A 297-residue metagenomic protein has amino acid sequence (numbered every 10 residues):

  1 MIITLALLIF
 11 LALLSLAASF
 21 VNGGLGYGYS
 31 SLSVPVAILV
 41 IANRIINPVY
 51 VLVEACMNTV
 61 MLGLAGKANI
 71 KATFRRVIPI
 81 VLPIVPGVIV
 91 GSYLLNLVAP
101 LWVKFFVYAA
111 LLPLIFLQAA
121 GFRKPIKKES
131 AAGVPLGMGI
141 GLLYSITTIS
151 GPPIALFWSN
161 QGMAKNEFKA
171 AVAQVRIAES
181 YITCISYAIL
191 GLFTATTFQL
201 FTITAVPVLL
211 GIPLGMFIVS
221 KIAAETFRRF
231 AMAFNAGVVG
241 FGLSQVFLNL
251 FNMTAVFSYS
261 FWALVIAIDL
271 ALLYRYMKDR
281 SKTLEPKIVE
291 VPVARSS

Functional and structural regions predicted by a protein language model:
M1-L5, I41-I45, L97-F105, T196-T202 (+1 more regions): Interfacial loop-to-helix junctions that mark the boundaries of transmembrane helices in multi-pass membrane
L7-R76, G137-G139, Y144, G151-I212 (+2 more regions): Small-residue-rich hydrophobic segments that form or flank transmembrane alpha-helices in multi-pass membrane proteins
L8, V51, Y108-L111, I115 (+5 more regions): Residues within membrane-spanning alpha-helices of integral membrane proteins, especially the hydrophobic core/packing
R44-A119: Membrane helix-loop-helix hairpins that form the core translocation module of multi-pass transporters
N58-A68, S92, F106-A131, V239-N252 (+1 more regions): Transmembrane helix exit motif
A65-P79, L95-F105, I126-E129, F193-Q199 (+2 more regions): Interfacial helix-loop-helix linkers and transmembrane-helix boundary segments in multi-pass membrane proteins
V90-G91, Y144-I149, T183-S186, G237-A255: Hydrophobic alpha-helical transmembrane segments in multi-pass integral membrane proteins
A205-P207, V256-L272: Small-residue-rich transmembrane alpha-helices that serve as helix-helix interface/gating elements in multipass
